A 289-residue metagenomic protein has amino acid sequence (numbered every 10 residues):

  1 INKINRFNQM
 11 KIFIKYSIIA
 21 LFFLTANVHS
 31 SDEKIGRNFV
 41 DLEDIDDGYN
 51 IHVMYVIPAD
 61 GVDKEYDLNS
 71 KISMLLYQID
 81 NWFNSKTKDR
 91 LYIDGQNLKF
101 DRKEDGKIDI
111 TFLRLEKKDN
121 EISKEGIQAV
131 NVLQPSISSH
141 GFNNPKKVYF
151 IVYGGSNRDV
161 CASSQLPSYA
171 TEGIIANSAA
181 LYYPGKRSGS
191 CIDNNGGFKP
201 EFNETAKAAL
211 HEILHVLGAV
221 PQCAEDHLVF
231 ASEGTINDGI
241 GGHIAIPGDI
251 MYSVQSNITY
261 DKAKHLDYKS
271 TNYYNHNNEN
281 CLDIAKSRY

Functional and structural regions predicted by a protein language model:
I1-Q9, D44: Short, Lys/Arg-enriched N-terminal segments with co-localized hydrophobic residues within the first ~10-30 amino acids
K11-I19: Sec-dependent signal peptide recognition, specifically the positively charged N-region followed immediately by
L21, L76, D80-T87, L217 (+2 more regions): A generic secondary-structure signal for well-formed alpha-helical elements
T25-A26: N-terminal signal peptide c-region/cleavage motif recognized by signal peptidases
S31-V148, V152-L166, C191-G197, N203: Propeptide-to-catalytic entry region of secreted or membrane-anchored zinc metalloproteases
N157-Y182: Catalytic zinc-binding patch centered on the HExxH motif and its immediate surroundings that defines zinc-dependent
L181-E279: The catalytic-center signature of Zn2+-dependent metalloproteases
N275-Y289: Pan-zinc metallopeptidase signature
